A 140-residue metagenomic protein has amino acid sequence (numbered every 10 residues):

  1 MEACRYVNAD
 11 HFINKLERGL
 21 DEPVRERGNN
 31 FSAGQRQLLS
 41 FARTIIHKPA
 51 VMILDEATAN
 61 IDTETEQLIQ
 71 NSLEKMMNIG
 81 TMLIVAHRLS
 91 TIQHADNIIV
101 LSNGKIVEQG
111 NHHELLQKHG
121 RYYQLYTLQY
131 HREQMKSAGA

Functional and structural regions predicted by a protein language model:
M1-V7, G19-H119: ABC-family ATPase nucleotide-binding domain "signature/switch" substructure
A9, Q117-A140: C-terminal boundary and immediately downstream tail of ABC-type ATPase nucleotide-binding domains
D10-E17: Conserved H-loop
N14, Q93, Y123-Q124: Alpha-helical elements of the RecA-like P-loop NTPase motor core of helicases
E17-R18, Q129: Conserved beta-strand edge residues that scaffold enzyme active sites
